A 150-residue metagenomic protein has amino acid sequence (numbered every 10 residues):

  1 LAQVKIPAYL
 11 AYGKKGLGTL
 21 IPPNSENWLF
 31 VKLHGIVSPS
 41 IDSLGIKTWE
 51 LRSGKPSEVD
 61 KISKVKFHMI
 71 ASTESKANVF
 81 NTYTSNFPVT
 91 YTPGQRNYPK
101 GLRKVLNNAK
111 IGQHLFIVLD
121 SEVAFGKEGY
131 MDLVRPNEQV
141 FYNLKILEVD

Functional and structural regions predicted by a protein language model:
L1-D150: Cross-family detector of peptidyl-prolyl cis-trans isomerase
